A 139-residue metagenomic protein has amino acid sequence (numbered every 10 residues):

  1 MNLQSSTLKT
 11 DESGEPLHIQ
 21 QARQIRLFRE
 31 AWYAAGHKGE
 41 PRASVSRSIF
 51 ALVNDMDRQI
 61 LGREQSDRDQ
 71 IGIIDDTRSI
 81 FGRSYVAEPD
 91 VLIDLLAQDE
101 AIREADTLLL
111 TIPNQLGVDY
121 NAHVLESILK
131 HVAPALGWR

Functional and structural regions predicted by a protein language model:
M1-R139: Active-site-adjacent structural elements that line small-molecule/cofactor binding pockets in enzymes
